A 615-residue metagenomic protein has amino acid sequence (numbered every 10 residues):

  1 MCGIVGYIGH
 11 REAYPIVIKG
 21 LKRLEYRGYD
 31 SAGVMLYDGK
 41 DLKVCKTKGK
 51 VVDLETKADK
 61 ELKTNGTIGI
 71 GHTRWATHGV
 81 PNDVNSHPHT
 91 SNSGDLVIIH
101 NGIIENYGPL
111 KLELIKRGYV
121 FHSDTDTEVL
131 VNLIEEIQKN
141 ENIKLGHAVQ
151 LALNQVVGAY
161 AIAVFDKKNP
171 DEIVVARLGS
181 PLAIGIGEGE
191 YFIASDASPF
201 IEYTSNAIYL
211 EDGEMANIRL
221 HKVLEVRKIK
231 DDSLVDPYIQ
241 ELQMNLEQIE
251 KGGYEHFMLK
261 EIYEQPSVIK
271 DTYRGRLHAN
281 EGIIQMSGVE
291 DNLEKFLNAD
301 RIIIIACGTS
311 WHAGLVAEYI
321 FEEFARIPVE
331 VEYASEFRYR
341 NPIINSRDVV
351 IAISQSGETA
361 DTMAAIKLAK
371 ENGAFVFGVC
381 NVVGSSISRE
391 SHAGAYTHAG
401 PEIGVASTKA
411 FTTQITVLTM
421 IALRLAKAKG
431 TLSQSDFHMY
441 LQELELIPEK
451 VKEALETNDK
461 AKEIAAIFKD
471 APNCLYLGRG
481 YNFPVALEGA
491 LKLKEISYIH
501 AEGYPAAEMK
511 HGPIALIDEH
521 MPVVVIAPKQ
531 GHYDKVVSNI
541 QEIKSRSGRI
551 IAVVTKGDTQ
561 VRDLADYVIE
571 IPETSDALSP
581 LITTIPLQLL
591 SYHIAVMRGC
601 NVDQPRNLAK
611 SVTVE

Functional and structural regions predicted by a protein language model:
M1-E255, S267-D300, Y339, Q434 (+2 more regions): Conserved short alpha-helical segments that host acidic/polar catalytic motifs at enzyme active sites
T67, G71-V84, G275, N280-L293 (+2 more regions): Glycine-rich oxoanion-binding loops at beta->alpha junctions
P88-T90, F165, V174-V175, A207-I208 (+13 more regions): Replace "in large, NTP-powered and nucleic-acid-processing enzymes" with "in large, NTP-powered factors and other
V156-E190, I464, K469-E495, V537: Acidic/histidine-rich
M258, R549, R562-L564, T574-E615: Generic C-terminus detector
Q265-I269, Y273-I303, V383, A393-P522 (+1 more regions): Active-site phosphate/pyrophosphate-binding segments
E294-M439, E443-L446, I526-Y567, L590 (+1 more regions): Glycine-rich phosphate-binding loops that contact phosphosugars or nucleotide phosphates
